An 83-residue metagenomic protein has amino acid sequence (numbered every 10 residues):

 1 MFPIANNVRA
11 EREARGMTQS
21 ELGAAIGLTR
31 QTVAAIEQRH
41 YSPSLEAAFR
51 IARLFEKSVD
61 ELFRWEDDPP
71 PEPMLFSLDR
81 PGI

Functional and structural regions predicted by a protein language model:
M1-A14: A short, Lys/Arg-rich alpha-helix, primarily the initiator
N6, G16-M17, P43-E46: Residue-level signal for the short linker/turn that defines the boundary of a DNA-recognition helix
E13, A24, R53: Alpha-helical residues within the helix-turn-helix
G16-A35: Short alpha-helical DNA-recognition segment
Q19, R30, H40-Y41, V59: The DNA-contacting recognition helix of HTH DNA-binding domains and analogous helical DNA-recognition elements
E46-E61: DNA major-groove recognition helix of helix-turn-helix/homeodomain DNA-binding modules
R64-I83: Short, charged recognition helix plus adjacent turn of helix-turn-helix-like nucleic-acid-binding domains
